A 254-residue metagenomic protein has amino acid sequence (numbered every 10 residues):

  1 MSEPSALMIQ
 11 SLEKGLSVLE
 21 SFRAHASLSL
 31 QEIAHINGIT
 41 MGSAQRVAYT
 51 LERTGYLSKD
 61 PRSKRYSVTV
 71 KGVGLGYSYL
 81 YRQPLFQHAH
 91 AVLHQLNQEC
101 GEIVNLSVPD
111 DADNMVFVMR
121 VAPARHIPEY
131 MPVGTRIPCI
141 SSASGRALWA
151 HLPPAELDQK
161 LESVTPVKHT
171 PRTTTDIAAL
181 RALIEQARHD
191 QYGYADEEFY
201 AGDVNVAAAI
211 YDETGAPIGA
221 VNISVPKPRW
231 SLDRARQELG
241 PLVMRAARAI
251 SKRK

Functional and structural regions predicted by a protein language model:
M1-R82, F86-Q87, H94, R248 (+1 more regions): N-terminal helix-turn-helix
S2, A201-G202, I218-K254: Juxtadomain coupling helices with adjacent low-complexity linkers
R23, G145, W149, P153 (+1 more regions): Short amphipathic alpha-helical signal-transduction/dimerization elements
G55, A208, V221: Conserved GNAT-family N-acetyltransferase fold
S63, S67-V73, Y77-S163: Amphipathic alpha-helical effector-binding/dimerization core of metabolite-sensing transcriptional regulators
A89-L96, L161-A208, K252-R253: Short, basic/aromatic recognition patches
I210-E213: Sensor-regulatory modules in signal-transduction proteins
